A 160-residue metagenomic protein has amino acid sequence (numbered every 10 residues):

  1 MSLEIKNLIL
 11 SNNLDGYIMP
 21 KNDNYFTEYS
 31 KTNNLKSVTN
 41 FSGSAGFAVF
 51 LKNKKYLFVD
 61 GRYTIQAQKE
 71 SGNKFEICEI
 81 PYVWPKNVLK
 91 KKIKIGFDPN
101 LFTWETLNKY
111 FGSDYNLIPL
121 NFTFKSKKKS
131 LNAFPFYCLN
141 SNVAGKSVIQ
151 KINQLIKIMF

Functional and structural regions predicted by a protein language model:
M1-K90, D98-F160: N-terminal accessory/capping or targeting/presequence segment of soluble
I95: Ligand-binding face of N-terminal immunoglobulin V-set domains in extracellular IgSF glycoproteins
